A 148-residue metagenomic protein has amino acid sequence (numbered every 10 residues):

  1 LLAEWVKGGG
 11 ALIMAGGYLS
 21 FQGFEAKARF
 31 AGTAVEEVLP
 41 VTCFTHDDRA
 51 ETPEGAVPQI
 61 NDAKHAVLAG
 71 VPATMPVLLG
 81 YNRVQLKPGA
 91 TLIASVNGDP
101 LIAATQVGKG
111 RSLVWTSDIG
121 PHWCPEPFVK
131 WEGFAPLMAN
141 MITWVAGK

Functional and structural regions predicted by a protein language model:
L1-G17, F30, A34-V35, R83-K148: A glycine-centered loop/beta-turn motif at secondary-structure junctions
A11-D99, A104: An acidic, glycine-rich "communication" segment
